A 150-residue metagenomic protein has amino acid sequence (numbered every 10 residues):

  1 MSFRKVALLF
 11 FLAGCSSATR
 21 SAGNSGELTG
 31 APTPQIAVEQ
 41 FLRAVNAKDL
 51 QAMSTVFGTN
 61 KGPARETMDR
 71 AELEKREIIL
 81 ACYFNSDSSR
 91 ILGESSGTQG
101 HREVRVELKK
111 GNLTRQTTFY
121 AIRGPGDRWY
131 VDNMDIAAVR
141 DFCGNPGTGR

Functional and structural regions predicted by a protein language model:
M1-A13: Sec-dependent bacterial lipoprotein signal peptides
F10-G14, A44, C82, K110: Generic detector of low-complexity/intrinsically disordered segments and short hydrophobic N-terminal stretches
S16-T19: Bacterial signal peptide processing site
S21-S25: Boundary at the C-terminal end of the N-terminal hydrophobic targeting segment
G26-T29, Q35-Q40, A47-H101, N112: Short solvent-exposed beta->alpha transition segments
A81-Y83, S89-R150: Exposed beta-sheet edge and beta->alpha loop/turn motif
